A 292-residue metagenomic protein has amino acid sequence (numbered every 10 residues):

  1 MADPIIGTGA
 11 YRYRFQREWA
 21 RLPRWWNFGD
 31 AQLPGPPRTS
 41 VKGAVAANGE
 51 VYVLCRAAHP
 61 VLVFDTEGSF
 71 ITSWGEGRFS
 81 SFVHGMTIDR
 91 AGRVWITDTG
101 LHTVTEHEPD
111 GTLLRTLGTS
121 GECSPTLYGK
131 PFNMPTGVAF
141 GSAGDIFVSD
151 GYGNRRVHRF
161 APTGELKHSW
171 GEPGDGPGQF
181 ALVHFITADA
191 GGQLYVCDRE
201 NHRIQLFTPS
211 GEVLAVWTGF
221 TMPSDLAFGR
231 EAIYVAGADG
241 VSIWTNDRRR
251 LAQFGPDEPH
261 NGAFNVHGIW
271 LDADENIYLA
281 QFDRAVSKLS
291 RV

Functional and structural regions predicted by a protein language model:
M1-V292: Eukaryotic scaffold repeat domains enriched in small/polar residues
